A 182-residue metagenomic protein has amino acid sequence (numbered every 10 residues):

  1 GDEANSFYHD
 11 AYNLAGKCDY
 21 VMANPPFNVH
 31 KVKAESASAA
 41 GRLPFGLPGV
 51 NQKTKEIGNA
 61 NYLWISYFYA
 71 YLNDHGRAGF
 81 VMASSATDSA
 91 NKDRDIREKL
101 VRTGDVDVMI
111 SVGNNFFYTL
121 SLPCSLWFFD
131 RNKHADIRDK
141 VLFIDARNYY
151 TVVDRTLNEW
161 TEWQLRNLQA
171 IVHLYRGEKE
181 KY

Functional and structural regions predicted by a protein language model:
G1-E3: Conserved SAM-binding strand-loop segment of SAM-dependent methyltransferases
S6-Y182: A conserved structural/catalytic subdomain of Rossmann-like adenosyl-cofactor enzymes
